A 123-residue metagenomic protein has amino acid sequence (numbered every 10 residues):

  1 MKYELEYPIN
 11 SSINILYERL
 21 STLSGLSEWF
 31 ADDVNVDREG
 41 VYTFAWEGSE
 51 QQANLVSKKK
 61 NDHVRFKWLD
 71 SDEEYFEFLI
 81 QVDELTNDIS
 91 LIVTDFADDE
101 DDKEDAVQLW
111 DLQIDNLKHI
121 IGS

Functional and structural regions predicted by a protein language model:
M1-N35: Hydrophobic ligand-binding cavity/cleft-lining segments
K2, V41, N61-H63, L85-S90: A generic structural signal for beta-strand entry/edge sites
E4-N10, T43-A45, N54, L79-Q81: Generic structural detector for well-ordered beta-strands
S12-I13, S24-G25, E50-Q51, L85-S90: Short hydrophobic/aromatic-rich motifs at helix boundaries and adjacent loops
L16-L20, L26, L55, L91 (+2 more regions): Hydrophobic pocket/interface hotspot
S24-Y75: Glycine-rich portal/gate segments that line the openings of hydrophobic small-molecule binding cavities
R65-L112, N116-H119: Beta-strand/loop substructures that line and gate deep hydrophobic ligand-binding cavities in soluble
I121-S123: Short, highly charged C-terminal tails/helix-capping segments
